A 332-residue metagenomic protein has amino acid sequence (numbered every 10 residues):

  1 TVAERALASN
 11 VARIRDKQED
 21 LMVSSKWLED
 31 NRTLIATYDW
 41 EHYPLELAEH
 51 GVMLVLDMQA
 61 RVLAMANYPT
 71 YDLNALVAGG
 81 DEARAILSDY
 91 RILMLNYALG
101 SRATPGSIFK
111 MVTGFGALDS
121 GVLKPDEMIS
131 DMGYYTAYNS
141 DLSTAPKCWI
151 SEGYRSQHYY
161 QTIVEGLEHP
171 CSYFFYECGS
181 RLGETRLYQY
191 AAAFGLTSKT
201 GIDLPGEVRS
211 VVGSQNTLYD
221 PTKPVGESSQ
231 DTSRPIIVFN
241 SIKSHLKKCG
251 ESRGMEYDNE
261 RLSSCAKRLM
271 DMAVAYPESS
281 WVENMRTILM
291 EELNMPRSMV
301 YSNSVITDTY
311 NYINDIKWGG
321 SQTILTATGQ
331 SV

Functional and structural regions predicted by a protein language model:
T1-E49: Conserved, well-ordered alpha-helix/loop/beta-strand core segments that scaffold catalytic motifs
E19-L21, Y38-S107, V112-V332: Beta-lactam-recognizing serine transpeptidase/beta-lactamase-like catalytic domain environment
